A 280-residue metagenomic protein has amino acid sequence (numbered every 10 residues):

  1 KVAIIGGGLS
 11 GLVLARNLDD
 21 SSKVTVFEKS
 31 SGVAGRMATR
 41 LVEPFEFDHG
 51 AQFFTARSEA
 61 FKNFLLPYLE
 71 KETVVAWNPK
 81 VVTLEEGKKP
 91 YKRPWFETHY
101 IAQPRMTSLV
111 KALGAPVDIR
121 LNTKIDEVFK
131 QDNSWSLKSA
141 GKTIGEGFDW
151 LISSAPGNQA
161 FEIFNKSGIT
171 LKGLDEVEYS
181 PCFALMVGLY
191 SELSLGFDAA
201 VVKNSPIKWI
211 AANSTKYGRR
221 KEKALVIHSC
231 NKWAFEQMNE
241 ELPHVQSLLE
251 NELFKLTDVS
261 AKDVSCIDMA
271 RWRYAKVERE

Functional and structural regions predicted by a protein language model:
K1-V26: N-terminal Rossmann-like FAD-binding beta1-loop-alpha1 element of flavoenzymes
N17-V42: Glycine-rich FAD pyrophosphate-binding loop
A34, I144, F148-D198, V259: Central helical "cap/lid" subdomain
T39-V82: N-terminal FAD cofactor-binding segment of flavoenzymes
F53-E59, K88-A112, N239-L248: Short beta-strand to alpha-helix junction loop
L121-W135: A conserved short coil-to-beta-strand element within the FAD-binding core of flavoproteins
M186-M238, P243-D258: Active-site substrate-recognition segment that forms the wall of the catalytic cavity or substrate channel
S247-L248, F254-E280: Flavin (FAD/FMN) cofactor-binding core of flavoprotein oxidoreductases
